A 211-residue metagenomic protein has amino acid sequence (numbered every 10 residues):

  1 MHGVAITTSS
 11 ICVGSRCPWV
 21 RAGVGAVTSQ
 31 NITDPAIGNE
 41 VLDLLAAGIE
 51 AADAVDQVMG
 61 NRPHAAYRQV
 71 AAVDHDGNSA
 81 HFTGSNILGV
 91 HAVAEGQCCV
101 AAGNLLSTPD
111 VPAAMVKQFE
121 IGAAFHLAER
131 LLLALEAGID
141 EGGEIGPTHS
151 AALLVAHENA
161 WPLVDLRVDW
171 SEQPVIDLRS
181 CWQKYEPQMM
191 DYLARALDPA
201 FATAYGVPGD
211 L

Functional and structural regions predicted by a protein language model:
M1-L211: N-terminal nucleophile
